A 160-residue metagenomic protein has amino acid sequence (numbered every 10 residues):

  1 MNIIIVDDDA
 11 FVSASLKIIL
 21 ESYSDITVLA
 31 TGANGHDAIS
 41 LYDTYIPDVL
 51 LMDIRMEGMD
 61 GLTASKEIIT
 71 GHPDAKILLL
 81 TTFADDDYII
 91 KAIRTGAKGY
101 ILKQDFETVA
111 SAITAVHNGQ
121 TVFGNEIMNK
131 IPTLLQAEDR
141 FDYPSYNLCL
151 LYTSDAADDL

Functional and structural regions predicted by a protein language model:
D7, D53, T81: Active-site residues of response regulator receiver
N34-D37, D60-T63: Acidic catalytic/metal-coordinating carboxylates
Y45-L51: Active-site beta3 strand of CheY-like receiver
M56: Receiver (REC) domain active-site loop signature in two-component systems and cognate sites in sensor histidine kinases
L62-D74: Short amphipathic alpha-helix used as the core "switch/output" element in two-component signaling
D87-I93, K103-L148: Short, flexible helix-to-coil linker/hinge segments that flank and couple to helix-turn-helix
Y152-L160: Single conserved hydrophobic/aromatic residue that forms the stacking wall/gate of nucleotide- or nucleobase-binding
